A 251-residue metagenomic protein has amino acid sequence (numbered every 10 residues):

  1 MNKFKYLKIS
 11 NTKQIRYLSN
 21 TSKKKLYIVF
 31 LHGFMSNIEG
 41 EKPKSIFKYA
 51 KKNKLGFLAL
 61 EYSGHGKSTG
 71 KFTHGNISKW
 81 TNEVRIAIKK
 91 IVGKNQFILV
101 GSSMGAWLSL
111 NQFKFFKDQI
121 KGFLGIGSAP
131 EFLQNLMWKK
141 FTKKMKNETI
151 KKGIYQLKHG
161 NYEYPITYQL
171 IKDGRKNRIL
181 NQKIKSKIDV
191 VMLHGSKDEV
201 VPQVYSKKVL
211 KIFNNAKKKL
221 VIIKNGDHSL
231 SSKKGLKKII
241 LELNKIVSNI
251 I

Functional and structural regions predicted by a protein language model:
M1-K23: N-terminal cap/lid segment of alpha/beta-hydrolase-fold proteins
T12, W107, Q119-K217, V221-I223 (+1 more regions): The alpha/beta-hydrolase serine catalytic core
K25-G33: Short beta-strand element of the alpha/beta-hydrolase
M35, Y62-K67, P130, D227: Alpha/beta-hydrolase active-site loop signature
M35-F47, V204: The serine-hydrolase catalytic nucleophile loop
P43, F47-T69: Conserved alpha/beta-hydrolase
G66-I91: Catalytic nucleophile-loop/oxyanion-hole region of alpha/beta-hydrolase and closely related hydrolase-like folds
G101-S109: Gly/Ala-rich beta-loop-alpha elbow adjacent to hydrolase catalytic centers
